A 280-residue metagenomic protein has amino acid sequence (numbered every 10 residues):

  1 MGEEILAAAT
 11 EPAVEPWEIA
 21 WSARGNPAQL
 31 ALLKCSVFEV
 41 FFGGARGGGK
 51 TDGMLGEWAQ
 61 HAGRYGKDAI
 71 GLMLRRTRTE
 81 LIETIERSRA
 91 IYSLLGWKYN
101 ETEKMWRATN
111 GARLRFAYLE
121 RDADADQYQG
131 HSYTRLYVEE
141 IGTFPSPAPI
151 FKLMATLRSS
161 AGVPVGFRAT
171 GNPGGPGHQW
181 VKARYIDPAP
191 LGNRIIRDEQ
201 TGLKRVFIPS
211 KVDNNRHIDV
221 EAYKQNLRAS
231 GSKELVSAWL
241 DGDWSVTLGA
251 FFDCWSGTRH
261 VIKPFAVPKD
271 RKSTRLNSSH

Functional and structural regions predicted by a protein language model:
M1-F38: Pre-P-loop entry segment of helicase/translocase ATPase cores
V37-G56: Walker A/P-loop
D52-G66: Walker A/P-loop NTP-binding motif
A69-E80: Conserved RecA-like ASCE P-loop NTPase motor core of nucleic-acid helicases/translocases
E80-T134: Inter-Walker segment of RecA-like/P-loop motor cores
E139-I141: Walker B catalytic acidic pair
T143-H217, N226: ASCE P-loop NTPase helicase motor core
N215-R275: ATPase catalytic-site recognition across NTP-hydrolyzing enzymes
